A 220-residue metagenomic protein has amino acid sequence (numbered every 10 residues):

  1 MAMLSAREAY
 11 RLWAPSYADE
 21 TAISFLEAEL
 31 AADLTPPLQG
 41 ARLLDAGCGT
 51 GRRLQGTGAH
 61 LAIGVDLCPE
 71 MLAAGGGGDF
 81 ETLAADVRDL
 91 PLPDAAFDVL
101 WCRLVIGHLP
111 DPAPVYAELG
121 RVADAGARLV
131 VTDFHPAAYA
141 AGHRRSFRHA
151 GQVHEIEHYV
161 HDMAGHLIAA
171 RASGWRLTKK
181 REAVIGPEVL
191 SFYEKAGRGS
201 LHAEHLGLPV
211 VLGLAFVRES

Functional and structural regions predicted by a protein language model:
M1-Q39, R52-G56, M71-A74, L190-S191: Conserved class I S-adenosyl-L-methionine
L44-D89: Class I SAM-dependent methyltransferase SAM/SAH-binding core
W101: A conserved beta-strand element that flanks and buttresses the S-adenosyl-L-methionine
L104-V105: Short catalytic micro-motifs in class I SAM-dependent methyltransferases
A113-A125: A short glycine-rich, Lys/Arg-flanked "PGG" loop and its adjoining helix->strand segment in the class I
R128-E157: Conserved class I S-adenosyl-L-methionine
H158-K180: Short alpha-helix
T178-S220: Conserved Class I S-adenosyl-L-methionine
